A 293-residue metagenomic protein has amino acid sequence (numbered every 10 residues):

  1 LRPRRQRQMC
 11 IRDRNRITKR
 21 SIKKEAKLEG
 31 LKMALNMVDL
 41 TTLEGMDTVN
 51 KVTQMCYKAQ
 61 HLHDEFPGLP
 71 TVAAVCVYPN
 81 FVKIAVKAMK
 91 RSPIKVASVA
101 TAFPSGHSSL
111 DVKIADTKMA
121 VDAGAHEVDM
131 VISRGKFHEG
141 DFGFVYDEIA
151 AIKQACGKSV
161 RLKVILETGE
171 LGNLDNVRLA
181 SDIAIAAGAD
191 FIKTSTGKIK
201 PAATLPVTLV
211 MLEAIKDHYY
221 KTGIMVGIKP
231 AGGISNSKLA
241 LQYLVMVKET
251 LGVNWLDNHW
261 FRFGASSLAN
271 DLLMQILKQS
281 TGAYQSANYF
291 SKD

Functional and structural regions predicted by a protein language model:
L1-R7, I11: Single conserved hydrophobic/aromatic residue that forms the stacking wall/gate of nucleotide- or nucleobase-binding
R2, R16-K19: Short, motif-level signal for alpha-helix interfacial/capping segments enriched in acidic residues and aromatics/proline
E25-M33, M37, M46-P70, N80-I228 (+2 more regions): Alpha/beta enzyme core
T41: N-terminal glycine-rich anion-binding loop in soluble enzyme alpha/beta folds
A231: Terminal helix/beta-alpha structural elements that buttress the NAD(P)+-binding lobe
I234: Short donor-sugar binding/catalytic loops of nucleotide-sugar-dependent glycosyltransferases, especially enzymes
R262-L272: A short, charged, Gly/Pro-tolerant segment at domain boundaries
